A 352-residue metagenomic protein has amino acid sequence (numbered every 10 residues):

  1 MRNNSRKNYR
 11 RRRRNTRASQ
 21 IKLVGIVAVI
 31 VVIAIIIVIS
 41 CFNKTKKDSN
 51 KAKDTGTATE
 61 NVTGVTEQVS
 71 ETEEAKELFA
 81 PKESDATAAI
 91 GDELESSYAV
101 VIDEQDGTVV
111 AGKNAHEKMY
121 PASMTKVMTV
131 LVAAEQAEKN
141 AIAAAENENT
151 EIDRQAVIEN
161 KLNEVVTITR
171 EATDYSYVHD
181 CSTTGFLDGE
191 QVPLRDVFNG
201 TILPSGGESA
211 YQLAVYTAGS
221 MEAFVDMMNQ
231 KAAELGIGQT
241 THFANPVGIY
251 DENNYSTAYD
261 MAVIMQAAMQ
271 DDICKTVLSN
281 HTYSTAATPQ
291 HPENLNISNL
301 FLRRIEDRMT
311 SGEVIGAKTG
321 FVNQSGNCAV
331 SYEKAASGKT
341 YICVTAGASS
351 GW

Functional and structural regions predicted by a protein language model:
M1-V27, V166-I168, V178-D180, N199-I202 (+11 more regions): Intrinsic structural disorder
R2-K82, A86-A88, S96-Y98, I102-A111 (+3 more regions): Structured C-terminal helix/loop/strand segments within mature extracytoplasmic catalytic/sensor domains
R6, R12, T45, K82 (+11 more regions): Generic signature of intrinsically disordered, low-complexity segments enriched in small/polar residues
N8, T16, A28-V31, V127 (+13 more regions): Residue-level detector of solvent-exposed, low-hydrophobicity positions
K47, I142-E146, C274, Y283: Charged, solvent-exposed alpha-helical segments that act as regulatory interaction surfaces
K51, G64-Y259, A268-M269: Active-site-adjacent loops and short helices of periplasmic peptidoglycan-processing enzymes
G238-Q239, Y250-W352: Domain-terminus/edge residues, biased toward the C-terminal soluble/receptor-binding domains of extracytoplasmic
